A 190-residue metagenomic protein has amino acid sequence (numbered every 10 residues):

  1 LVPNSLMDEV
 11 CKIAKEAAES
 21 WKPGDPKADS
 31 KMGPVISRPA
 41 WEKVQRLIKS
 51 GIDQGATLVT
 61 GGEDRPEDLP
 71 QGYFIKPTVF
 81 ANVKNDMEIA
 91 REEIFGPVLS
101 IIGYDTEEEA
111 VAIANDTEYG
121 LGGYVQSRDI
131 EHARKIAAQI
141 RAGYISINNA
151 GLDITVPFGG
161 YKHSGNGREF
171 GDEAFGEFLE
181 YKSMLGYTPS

Functional and structural regions predicted by a protein language model:
L1-K84, I147: ALDH superfamily catalytic-core signature
E19, R65-E67, Q71-S190: Conserved C-terminal structural/oligomerization subdomain of aldehyde/semialdehyde dehydrogenase
